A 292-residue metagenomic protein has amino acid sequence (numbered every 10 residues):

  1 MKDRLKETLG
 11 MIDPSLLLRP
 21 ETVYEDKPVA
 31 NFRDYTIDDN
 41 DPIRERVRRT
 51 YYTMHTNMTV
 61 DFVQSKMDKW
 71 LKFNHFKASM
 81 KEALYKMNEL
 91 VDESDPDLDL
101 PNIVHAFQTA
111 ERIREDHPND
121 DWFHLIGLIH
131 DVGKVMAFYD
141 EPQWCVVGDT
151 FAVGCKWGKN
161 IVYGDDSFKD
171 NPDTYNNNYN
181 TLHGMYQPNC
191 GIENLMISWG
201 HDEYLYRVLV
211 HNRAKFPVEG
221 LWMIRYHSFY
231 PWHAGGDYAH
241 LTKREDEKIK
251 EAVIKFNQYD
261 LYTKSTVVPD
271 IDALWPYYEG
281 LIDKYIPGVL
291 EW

Functional and structural regions predicted by a protein language model:
M1-E82, E89, W292: Non-catalytic interface/linker regions that flank or bridge core catalytic/transmembrane domains
M11, F73, L90-E93, Y259-Y262 (+2 more regions): Surface-exposed polar/charged interaction patches
P28, D39, H55-T56, N74 (+7 more regions): Generic alpha-helical secondary structure signal
Q64, K77-L84, P217, D246-I249 (+1 more regions): Alpha-helix initiation and N-capping motif
M67-V104, G184-I192: Active-site flanking loop/helix segments enriched in acidic
L98-L274: Divalent metal-dependent catalytic cores for phosphoryl transfer on phosphate-bearing substrates
A273-W292: C-terminal helix/juxtamembrane-tail motif
